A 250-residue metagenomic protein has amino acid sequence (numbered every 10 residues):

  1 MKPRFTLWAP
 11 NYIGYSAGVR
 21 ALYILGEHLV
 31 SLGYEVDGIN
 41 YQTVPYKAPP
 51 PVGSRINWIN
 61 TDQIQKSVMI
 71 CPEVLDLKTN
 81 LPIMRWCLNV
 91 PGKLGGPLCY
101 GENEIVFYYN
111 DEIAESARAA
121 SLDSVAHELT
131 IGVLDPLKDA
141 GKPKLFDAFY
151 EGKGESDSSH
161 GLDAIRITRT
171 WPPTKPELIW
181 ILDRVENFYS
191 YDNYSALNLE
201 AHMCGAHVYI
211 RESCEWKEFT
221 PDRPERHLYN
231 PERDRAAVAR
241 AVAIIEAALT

Functional and structural regions predicted by a protein language model:
M1-V68, S195-L199, G205-T250: N-terminal pre-catalytic "stem/leader" segment of glycosyltransferase-like enzymes
M1-Y15, M69, A140-G154, F188-Y189: Short hydrophobic beta-strand segments
L22, Y41-P45, R55-F146, Y150-E155 (+1 more regions): Catalytic core of nucleotide-activated saccharide and alditol-phosphate transferases
Y34-D37, E104, S124, D147 (+2 more regions): Hydrophobic anchor at the start of a short beta-strand that flanks the dinucleotide cofactor-binding loop
L81, E186-N187, G205-Y209: Structural loop-to-beta junction motif characteristic of Rossmann-like glycosyltransferase folds
P82-R85, S159-P172: Surface-exposed loop/turn elements that mediate protein-protein interactions on large endomembrane-trafficking
T170-I181, Y194-S195: Conserved active-site histidine-acidic residue motif and adjacent donor-binding/catalytic loop of glycosyltransferases
L182-Y191: Acidic donor-binding loop of glycosyltransferase active sites
